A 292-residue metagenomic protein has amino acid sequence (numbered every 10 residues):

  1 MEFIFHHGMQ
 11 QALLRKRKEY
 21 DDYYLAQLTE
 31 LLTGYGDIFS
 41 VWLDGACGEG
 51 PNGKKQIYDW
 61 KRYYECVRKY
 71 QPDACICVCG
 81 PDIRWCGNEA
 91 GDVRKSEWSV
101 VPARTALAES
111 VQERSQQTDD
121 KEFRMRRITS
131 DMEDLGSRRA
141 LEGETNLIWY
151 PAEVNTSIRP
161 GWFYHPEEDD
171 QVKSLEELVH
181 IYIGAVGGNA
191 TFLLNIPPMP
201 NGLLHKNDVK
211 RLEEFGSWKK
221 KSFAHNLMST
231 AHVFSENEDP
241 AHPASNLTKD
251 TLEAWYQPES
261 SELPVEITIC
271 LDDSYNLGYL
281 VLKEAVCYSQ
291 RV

Functional and structural regions predicted by a protein language model:
M1-L263, T268-D273, G278-R291: Mature catalytic domains of secreted/periplasmic carbohydrate-active enzymes
